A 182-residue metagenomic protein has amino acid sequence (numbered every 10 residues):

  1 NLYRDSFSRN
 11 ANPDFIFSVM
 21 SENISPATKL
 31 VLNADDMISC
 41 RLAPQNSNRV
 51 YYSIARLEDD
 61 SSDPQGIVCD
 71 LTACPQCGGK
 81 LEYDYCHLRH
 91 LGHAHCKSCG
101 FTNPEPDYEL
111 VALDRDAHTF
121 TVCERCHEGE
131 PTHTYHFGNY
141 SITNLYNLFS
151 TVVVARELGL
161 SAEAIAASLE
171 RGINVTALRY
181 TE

Functional and structural regions predicted by a protein language model:
N1-D84: Flexible active-site lid/hinge loop adjacent to a nucleotide/diphosphate and Mg2+-phosphate binding pocket
R4, E82-D84, P106-D107, G129-T134 (+1 more regions): Short, surface-exposed acidic
V19, R41, A73-Q76, S98 (+2 more regions): Alpha-helical scaffold segments in soluble metabolic enzymes
A55-C123, Y135-G138: Cys/His-rich short segments
G66-T72, N139-S150, N174-Y180: Short glycine/threonine-rich catalytic loop with a Thr-x-Gly-x-Asp
F101, A112-A117, V154-E182: Gly/charged, well-structured mid-domain segments that form the phosphate/adenylate-handling core of ATP-dependent
A117-L145, F149-G159: Extended interfacial segments that mediate partner engagement and assembly in macromolecular machines
